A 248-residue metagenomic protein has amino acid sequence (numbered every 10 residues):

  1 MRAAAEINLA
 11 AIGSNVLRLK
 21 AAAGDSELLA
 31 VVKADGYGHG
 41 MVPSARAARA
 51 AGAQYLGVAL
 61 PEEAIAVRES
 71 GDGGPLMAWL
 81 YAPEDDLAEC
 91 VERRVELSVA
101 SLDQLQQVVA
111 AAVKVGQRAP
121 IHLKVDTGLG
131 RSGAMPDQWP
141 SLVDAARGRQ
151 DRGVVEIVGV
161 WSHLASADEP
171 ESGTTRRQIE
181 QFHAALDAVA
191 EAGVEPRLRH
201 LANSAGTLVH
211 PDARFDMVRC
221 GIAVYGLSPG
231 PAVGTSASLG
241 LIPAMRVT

Functional and structural regions predicted by a protein language model:
M1-A4, D144-R147, V233-L241: Short aromatic-glycine motifs in intrinsically disordered, low-complexity regions
A3-E6, A11-S14, G24-H200, R214: Active-site-proximal beta-alpha core segment in soluble small-molecule metabolic enzymes
K20: Expand to "…catalyze enediolate/carbanion chemistry for C-C bond making/breaking, isomerization, decarboxylation
E171-T248: Anionic-ligand-binding alpha/beta catalytic cores of soluble enzymes and soluble regulatory domains that recognize
